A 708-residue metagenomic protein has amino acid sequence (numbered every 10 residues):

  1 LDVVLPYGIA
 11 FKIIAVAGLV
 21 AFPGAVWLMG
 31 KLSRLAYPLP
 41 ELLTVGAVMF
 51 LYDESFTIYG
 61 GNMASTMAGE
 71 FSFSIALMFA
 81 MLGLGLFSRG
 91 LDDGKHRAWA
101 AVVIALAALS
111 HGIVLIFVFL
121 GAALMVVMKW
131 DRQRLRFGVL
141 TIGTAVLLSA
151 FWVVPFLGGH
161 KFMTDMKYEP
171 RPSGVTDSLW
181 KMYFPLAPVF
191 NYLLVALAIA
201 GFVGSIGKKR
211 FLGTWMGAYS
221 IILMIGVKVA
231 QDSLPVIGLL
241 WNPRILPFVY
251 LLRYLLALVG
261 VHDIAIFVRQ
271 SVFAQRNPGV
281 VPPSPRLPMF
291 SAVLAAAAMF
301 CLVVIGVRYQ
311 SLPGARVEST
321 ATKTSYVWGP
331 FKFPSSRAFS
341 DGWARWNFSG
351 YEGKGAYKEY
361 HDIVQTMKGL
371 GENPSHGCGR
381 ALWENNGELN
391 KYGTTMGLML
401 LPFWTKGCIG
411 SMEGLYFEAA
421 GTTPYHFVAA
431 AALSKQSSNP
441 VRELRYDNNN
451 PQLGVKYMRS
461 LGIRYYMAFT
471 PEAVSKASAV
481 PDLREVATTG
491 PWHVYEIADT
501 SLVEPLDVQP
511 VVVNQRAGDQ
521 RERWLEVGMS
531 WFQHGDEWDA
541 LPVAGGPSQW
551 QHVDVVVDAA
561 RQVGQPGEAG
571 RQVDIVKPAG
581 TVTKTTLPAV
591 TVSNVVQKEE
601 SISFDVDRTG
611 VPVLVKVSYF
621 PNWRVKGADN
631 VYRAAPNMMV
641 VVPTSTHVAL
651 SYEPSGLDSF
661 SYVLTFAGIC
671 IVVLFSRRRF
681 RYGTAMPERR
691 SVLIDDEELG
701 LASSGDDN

Functional and structural regions predicted by a protein language model:
L1-G350, D362-E372, H376-C378, Y465-A468 (+2 more regions): Membrane-embedded transmembrane-helix bundle of lipid-linked glycan/lipid transferases
I104, C301-K354, K358, K368-Y457 (+3 more regions): Extracytoplasmic/lumenal acceptor-recognition loop(s) of multi-pass membrane glycoenzymes
H111-G112, N386-E388, I463, P471-E472: An acidic- and aromatic-residue-enriched active-site/binding cleft used to recognize and process polar
F117-V118, F156, N390-G393, A473-S478 (+1 more regions): Extracytoplasmic/secreted cell-surface and envelope-processing proteins
V118, L382-E384, A468-F469, A498: Generic beta-strand/beta-sheet core signal
W152, V557-N708: Active-site-proximal, structured, solvent-exposed surfaces of multi-pass membrane proteins that position macromolecular
F469-V474, Y619-P621: Short, polar loop motifs at secondary-structure junctions
A473-T500: Short acidic, glycine/proline-enriched helix-loop-strand junctions
